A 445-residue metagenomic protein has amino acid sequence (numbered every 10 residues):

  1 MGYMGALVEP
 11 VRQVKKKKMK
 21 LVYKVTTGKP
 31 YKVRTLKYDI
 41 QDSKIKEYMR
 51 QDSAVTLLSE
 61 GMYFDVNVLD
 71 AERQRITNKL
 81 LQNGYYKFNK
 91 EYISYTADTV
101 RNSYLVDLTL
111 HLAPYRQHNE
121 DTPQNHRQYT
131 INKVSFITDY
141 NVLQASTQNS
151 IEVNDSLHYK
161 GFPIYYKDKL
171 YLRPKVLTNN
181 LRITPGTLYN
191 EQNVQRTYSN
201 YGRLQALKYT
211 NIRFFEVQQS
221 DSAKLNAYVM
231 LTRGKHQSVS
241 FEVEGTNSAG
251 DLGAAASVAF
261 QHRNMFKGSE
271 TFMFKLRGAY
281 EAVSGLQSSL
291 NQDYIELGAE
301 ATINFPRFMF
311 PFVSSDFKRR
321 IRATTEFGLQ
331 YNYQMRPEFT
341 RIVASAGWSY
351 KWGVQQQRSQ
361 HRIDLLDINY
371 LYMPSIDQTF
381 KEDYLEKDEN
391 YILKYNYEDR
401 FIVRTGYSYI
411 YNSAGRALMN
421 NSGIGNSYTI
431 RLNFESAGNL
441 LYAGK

Functional and structural regions predicted by a protein language model:
M1-N247, D316: Periplasmic polypeptide-binding modules associated with outer-membrane biogenesis and secretion
Y3-P10, F88-K90, A255-F260, I303 (+2 more regions): Extended beta-sheet lipid-handling architectures
T27-K29, D42, P114-R116, Y140 (+9 more regions): Beta-strand elements of well-folded, non-transmembrane domains
Y38, Q144-S156, K160, S248-G278: C-terminal basic regulatory modules in eukaryotic proteins
Q82, D168, L172, S238 (+1 more regions): Transmembrane beta-strand segments of outer-membrane beta-barrel domains in Gram-negative and organellar OMPs
L105-D107, T178, R196, S222-N226 (+7 more regions): Transmembrane beta-barrel architecture of outer membranes
L181, F214, Q237-N247, A256-V258 (+5 more regions): Transmembrane beta-strand segments that form the barrel wall of outer-membrane beta-barrel proteins
R203-K208, L231-Q237, H262-T271, F310-P311 (+1 more regions): Secondary-structure transition/capping motifs at alpha-helix termini and the adjoining loop/turn into the next element
